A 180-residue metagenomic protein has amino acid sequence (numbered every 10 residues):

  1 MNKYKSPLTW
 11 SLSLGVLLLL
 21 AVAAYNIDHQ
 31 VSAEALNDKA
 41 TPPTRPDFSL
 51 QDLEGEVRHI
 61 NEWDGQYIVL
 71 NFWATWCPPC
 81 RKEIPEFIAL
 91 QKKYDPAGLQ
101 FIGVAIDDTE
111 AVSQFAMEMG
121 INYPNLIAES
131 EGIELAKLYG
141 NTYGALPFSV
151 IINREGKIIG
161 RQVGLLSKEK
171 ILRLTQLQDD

Functional and structural regions predicted by a protein language model:
M1-D47, D180: N-terminal targeting signals for export/organelle localization
D47-I68, Y94: A short beta-strand-turn-helix
F48, F72-W73, F115, Y123: Conserved hydrophobic/aromatic "anchor" residues that stabilize well-ordered secondary structure elements
D64, F72-A89: Conserved redox-active cysteine motifs that mediate thiol-disulfide chemistry, especially di-cysteine Cys-X(1-2)-Cys
Q66-I68, F72-W76, D108, A145: Short pre-active-site segment immediately N-terminal to redox-active cysteine/selenocysteine motifs in thiol-based
R81-G120, S130-K137: Structural microenvironment flanking redox-active thiols in thiol-disulfide oxidoreductases
M117-N122, A128-Q176: Thiol/disulfide oxidoreductase modules built on the thioredoxin-like
